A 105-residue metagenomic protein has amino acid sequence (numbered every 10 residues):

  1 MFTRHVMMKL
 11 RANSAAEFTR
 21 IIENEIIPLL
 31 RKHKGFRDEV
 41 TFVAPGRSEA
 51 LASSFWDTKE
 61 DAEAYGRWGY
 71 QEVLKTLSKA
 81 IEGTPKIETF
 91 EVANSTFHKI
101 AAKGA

Functional and structural regions predicted by a protein language model:
M1-L51, F55-W68, S78-A105: Short S/T/G/P-rich N-terminal loop/turn motif that feeds into the first structured element of a domain
V73-L77: Short arginine-rich
